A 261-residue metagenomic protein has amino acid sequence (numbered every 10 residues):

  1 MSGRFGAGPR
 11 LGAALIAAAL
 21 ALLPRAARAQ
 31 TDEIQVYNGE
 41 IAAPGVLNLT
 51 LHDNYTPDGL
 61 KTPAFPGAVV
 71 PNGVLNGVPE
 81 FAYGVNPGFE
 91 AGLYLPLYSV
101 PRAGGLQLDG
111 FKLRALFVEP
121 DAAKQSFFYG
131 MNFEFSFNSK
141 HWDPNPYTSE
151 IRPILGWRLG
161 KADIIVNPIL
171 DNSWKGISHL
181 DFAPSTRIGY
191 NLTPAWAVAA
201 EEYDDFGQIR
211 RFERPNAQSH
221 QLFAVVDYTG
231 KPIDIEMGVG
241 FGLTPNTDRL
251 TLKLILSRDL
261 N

Functional and structural regions predicted by a protein language model:
M1-L15: Bacterial N-terminal signal peptides that target proteins for export
I16-A17, Q30: Low-complexity, intrinsically disordered regions enriched in charged/polar residues
L20-A21: Hydrophobic alpha-helical transmembrane segments of integral membrane proteins, especially lipid-exposed positions
P24-A26: N-terminal signal peptide c-region/cleavage motif recognized by signal peptidases
R28-N261: Transmembrane beta-barrel domains of Gram-negative outer membranes and organellar outer membranes
